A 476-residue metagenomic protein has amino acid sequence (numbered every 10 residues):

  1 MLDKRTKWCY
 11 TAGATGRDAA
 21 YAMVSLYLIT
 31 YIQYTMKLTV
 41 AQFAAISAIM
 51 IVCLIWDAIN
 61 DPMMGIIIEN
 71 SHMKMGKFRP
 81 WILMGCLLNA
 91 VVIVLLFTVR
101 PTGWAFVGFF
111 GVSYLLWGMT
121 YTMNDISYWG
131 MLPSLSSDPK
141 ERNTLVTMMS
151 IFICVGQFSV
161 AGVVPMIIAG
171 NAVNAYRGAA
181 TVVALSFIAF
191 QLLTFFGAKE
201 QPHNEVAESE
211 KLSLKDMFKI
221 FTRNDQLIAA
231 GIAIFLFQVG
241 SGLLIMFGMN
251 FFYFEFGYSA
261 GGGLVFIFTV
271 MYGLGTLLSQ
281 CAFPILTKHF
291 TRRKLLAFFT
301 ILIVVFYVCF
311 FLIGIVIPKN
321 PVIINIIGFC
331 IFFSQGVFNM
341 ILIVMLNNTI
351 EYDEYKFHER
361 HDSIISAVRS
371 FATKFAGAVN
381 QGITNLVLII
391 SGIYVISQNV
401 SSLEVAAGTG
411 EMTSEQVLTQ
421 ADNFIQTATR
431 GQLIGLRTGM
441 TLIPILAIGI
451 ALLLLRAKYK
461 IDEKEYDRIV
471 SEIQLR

Functional and structural regions predicted by a protein language model:
M1-R476: Membrane-embedded alpha-helical bundles of multi-pass transporters/translocases, especially carrier/permease families
